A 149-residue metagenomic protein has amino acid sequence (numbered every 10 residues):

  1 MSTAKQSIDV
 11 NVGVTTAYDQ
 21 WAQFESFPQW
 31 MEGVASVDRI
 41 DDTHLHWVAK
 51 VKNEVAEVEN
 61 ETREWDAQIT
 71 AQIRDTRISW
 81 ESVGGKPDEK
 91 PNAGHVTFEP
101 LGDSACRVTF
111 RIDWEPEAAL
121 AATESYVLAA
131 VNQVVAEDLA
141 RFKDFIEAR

Functional and structural regions predicted by a protein language model:
M1-D9, T15-T16, W47-V51, Q68 (+4 more regions): Hydrophobic-ligand-binding modules of eukaryotic lipid transfer/binding families
M1-V48, E61, R141: Hydrophobic ligand-binding cavity/cleft-lining segments
T3-K5, T62-D66, K90-H95: Short, surface-exposed coil-to-beta transition loops
V14, R39-I40, T70-D75, T97-R107: A short, structured loop/turn motif at beta-sheet edges
L45-V58, S79-G85: Short beta-strand segments that buttress and anchor functional surface loops
K52, Q72-R74, D113-E115: Solvent-exposed coil/turn segments that connect beta secondary-structure elements in extracytoplasmic/periplasmic
T62-Q72, I78-G84: Helix-adjacent hinge/juxtasegments
S79-E137, D144, A148: Beta-strand/loop substructures that line and gate deep hydrophobic ligand-binding cavities in soluble
